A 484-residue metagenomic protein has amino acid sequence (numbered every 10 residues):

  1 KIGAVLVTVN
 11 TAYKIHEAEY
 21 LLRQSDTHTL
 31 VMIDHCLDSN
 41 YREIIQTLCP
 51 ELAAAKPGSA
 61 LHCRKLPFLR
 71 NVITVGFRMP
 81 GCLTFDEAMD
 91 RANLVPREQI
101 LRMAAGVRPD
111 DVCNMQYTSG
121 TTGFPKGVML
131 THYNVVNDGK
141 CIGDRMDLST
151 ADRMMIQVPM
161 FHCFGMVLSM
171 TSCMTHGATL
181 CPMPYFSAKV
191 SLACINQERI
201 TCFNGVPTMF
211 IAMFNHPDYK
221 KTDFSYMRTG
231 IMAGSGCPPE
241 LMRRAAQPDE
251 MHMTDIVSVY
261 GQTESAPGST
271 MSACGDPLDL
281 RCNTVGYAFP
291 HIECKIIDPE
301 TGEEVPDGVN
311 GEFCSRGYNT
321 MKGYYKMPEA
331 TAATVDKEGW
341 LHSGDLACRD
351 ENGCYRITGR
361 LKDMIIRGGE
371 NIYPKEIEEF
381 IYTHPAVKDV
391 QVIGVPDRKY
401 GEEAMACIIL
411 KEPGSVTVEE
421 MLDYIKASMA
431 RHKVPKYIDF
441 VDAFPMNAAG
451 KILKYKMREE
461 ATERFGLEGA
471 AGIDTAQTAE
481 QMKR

Functional and structural regions predicted by a protein language model:
K1-I2, R23-Q24, H162, M174-T175: Short hydrophobic alpha-helices that are characteristic scaffold elements of the AMP-binding
A4-D90, E412: Structural core segment of the AMP-binding/adenylate-forming
A4-R23, D34-Y41, A178-E198, P207-M209 (+2 more regions): ATP-dependent adenylate-forming carboxylate-activation enzymes
T11-R23, L30-D34, F203, G317-G323 (+7 more regions): AMP-binding/adenylate-forming catalytic core of the ANL superfamily
K65-L69, T74-Y117, F124, R145-R153: Conserved pre-ATP/AMP-binding loop-to-beta segment of ANL
L66, G236, L278-K326, T334: Adenylate-forming AMP-binding core of the ANL superfamily, especially NRPS adenylation
V75, M89-N93, T175, L192 (+3 more regions): Gly/Ser/Thr-rich phosphate-binding loop
V136-R153, F161-C202, A212, H216-K221: Conserved AMP-binding/adenylation subdomain of ANL enzymes
